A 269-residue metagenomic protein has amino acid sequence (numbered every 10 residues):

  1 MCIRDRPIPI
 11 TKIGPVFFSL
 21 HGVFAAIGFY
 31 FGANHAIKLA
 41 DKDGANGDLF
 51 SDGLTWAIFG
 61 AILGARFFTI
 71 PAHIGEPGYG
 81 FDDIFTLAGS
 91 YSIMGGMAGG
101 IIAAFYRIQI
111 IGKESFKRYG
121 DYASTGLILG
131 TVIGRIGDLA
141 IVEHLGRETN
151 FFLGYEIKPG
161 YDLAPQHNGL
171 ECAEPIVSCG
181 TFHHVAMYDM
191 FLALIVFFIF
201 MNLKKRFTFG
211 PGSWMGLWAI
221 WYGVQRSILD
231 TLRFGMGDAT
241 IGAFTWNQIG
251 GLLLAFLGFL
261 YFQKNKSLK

Functional and structural regions predicted by a protein language model:
R4-K269: A feature for loop-to-transmembrane-helix boundaries and adjacent hydrophobic helices in multi-pass integral membrane
